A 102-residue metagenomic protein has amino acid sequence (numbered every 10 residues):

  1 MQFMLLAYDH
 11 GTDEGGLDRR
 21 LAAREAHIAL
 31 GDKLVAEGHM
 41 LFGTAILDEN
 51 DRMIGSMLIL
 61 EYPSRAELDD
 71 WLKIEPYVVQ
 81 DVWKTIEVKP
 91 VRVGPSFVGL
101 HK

Functional and structural regions predicted by a protein language model:
M1-K102: Conserved, structured core segments of small domains
